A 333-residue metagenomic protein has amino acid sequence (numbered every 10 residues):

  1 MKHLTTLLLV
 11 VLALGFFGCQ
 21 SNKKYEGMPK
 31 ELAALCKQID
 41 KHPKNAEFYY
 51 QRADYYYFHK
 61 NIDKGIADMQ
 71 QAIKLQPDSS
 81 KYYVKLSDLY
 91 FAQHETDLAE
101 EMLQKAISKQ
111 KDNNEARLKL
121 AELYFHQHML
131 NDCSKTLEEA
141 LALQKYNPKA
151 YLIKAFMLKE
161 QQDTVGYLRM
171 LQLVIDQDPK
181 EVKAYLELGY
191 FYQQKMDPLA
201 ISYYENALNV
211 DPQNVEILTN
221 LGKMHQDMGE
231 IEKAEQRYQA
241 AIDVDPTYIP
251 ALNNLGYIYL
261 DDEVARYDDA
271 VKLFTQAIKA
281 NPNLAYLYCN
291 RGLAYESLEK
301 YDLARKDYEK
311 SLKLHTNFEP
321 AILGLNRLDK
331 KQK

Functional and structural regions predicted by a protein language model:
M1-P29: Bacterial Sec-dependent N-terminal signal peptides
G18-S79, A92, K330-K333: N-terminal leader/linker segments that initiate helical-solenoid repeat arrays
Y25-A34, K60-Q71, Q93-K105, Q127-E139 (+6 more regions): Structural signature of tandem alpha-helical TPR/SEL1-like repeats, specifically the intra-repeat loop/turn
K41, L75, K109, L143 (+5 more regions): Structural marker of alpha-solenoid helical repeat scaffolds
A46-E47, S80-K81, N114-E115, P148-K149 (+5 more regions): Helix-start (N-cap) detector for alpha-helical repeat units in TPR-like alpha-solenoids, especially tetratricopeptide
Q51, K85, K119, I153 (+5 more regions): Canonical tetratricopeptide repeat
Y57, V84, F91, L118 (+8 more regions): Position-specific recognition of the canonical hydrophobic site in helix A of tetratricopeptide repeat
